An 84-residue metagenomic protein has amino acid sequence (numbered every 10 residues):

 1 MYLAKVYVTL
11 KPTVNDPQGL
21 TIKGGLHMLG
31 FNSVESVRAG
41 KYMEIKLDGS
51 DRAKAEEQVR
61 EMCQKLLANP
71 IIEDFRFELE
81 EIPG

Functional and structural regions predicted by a protein language model:
M1-Y42, K46-G84: Long, contiguous binding/interaction regions
